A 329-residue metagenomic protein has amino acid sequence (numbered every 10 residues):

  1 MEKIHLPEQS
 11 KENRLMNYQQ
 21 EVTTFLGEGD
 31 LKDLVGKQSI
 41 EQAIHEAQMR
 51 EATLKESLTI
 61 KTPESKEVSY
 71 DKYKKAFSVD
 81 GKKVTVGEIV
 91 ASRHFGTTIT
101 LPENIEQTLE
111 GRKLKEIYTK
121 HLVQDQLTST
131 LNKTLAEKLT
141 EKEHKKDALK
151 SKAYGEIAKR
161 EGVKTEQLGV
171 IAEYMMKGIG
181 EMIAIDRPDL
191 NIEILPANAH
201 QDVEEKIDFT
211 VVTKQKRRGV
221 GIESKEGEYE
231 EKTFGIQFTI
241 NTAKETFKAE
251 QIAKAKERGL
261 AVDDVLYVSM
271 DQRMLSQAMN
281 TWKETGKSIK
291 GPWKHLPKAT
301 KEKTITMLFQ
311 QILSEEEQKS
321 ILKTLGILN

Functional and structural regions predicted by a protein language model:
M1-K142, N329: Nuclease-adjacent, charged terminal/linker segments that flank catalytic cores
K3, P7-S10, R14-Q42, Q48 (+1 more regions): Long, compositionally biased intrinsically disordered regions
L15, Q20-T23, G29, L139 (+4 more regions): A short, highly charged nucleic-acid-interacting micro-segment common to nuclease and nuclease-linked defense proteins
I60, L190-L195, L325-I327: Short glycine-rich, low-complexity/disordered patches
E64-S65, K75, G81-K82, V220-G227 (+2 more regions): Intrinsic-disorder/low-complexity loop/linker signature
L168-K244: Catalytic centers of nucleases
E226-E302: Catalytic cores of nucleic-acid endonucleases
